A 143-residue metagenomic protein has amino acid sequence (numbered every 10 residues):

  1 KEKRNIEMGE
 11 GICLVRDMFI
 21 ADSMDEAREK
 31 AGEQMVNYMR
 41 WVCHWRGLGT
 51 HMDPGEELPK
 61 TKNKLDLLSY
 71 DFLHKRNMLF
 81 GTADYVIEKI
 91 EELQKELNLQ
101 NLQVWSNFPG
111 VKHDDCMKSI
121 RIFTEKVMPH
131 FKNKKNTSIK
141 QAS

Functional and structural regions predicted by a protein language model:
K1-L99, K132-S143: An alpha-helical appendage that flanks or caps ligand/catalytic pockets
A21-S23, G110-H113: Flexible loop/turn segments at secondary-structure boundaries
N107: Flexible loop residues that form catalytic and substrate-binding hotspots at small-molecule/glycan-binding clefts
K112-N136: C-terminal helical cap(s) of enzyme catalytic domains, especially alpha/beta-barrels
